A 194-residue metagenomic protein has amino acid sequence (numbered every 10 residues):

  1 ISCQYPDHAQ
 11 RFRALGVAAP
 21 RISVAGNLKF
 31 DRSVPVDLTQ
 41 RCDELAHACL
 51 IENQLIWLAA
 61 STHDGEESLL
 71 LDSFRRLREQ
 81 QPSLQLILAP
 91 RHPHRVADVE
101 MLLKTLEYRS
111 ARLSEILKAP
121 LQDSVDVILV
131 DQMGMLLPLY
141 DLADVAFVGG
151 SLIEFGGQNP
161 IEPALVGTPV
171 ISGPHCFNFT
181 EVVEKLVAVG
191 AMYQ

Functional and structural regions predicted by a protein language model:
I1-Q194: Nucleotide-activated sugar donor-binding and catalytic core shared by glycosyltransferases and related lipid-linked
